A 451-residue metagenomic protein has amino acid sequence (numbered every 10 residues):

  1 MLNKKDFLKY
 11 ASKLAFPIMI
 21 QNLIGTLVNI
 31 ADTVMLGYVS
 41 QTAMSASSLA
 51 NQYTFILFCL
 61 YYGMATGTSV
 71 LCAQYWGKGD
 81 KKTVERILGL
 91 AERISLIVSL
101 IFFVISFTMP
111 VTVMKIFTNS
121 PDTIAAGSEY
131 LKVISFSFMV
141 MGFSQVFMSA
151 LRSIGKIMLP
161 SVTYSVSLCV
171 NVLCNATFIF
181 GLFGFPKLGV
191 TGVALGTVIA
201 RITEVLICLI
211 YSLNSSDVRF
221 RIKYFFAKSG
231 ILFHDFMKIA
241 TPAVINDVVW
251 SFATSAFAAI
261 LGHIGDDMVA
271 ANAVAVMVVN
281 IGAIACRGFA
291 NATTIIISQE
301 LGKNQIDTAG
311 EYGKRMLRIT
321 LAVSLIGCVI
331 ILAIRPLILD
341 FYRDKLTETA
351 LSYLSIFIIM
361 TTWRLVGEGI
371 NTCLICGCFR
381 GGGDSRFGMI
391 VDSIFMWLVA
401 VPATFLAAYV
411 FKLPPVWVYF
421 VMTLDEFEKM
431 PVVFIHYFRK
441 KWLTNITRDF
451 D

Functional and structural regions predicted by a protein language model:
M1-A15, C72-M139, F185-T241, I297-R364 (+1 more regions): Short alpha-helical transmembrane segments in multi-pass integral membrane proteins
L2-V34, Y38-V39, F55-G67, L71 (+6 more regions): N-terminal transmembrane alpha-helices
K13-D32, V133, S144, S167 (+5 more regions): Transmembrane helical elements of multi-pass membrane transporters/channels
L23, L27-S45, M114-P121, T177-L188 (+4 more regions): Helix-terminus/linker motif at the lipid-water interface of multi-pass membrane proteins
L36-F55, I87, P121-A126, V190-G192 (+5 more regions): Interfacial/gating helices of multi-pass transporter permease domains
M44-F107, M141-P160, A258, A271-R335 (+1 more regions): Small-residue-rich hydrophobic transmembrane alpha-helices
I56-C59, N171-N175, V205-L209, I281-I284 (+3 more regions): Hydrophobic transmembrane alpha-helices of multi-pass small-molecule transporters
A65, I134-S153, P160-L168, V193-C208 (+5 more regions): Short runs within selected transmembrane alpha-helices of multi-pass transporters and secretion channels
